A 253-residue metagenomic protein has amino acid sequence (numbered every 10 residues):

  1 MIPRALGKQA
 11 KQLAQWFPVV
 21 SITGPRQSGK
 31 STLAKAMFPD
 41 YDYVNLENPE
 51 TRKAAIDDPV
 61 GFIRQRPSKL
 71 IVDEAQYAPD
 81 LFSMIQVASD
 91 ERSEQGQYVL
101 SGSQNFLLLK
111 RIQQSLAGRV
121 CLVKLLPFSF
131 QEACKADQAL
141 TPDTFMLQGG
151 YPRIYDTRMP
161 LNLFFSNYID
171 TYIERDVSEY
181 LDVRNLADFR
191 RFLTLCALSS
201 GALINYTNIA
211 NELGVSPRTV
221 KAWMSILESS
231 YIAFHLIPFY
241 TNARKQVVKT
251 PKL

Functional and structural regions predicted by a protein language model:
M1-A14: Pre-Walker A adenine-sensing motif
I22: Hydrophobic anchor at the beta1->P-loop junction of P-loop NTPases
P25: P-loop (Walker A) phosphate-binding loop of NTP-binding proteins
K30: Conserved lysine of the Walker
L33, M37: Hydrophobic positions on the alpha1 helix immediately C-terminal to the Walker A/P-loop
A54-V99: Conserved nucleotide-sensing/catalytic segment adjacent to the nucleotide-binding pocket in NTP-handling enzymes
F106-L122, D137-A139: Short regulatory helix/loop adjacent to the ATP-binding pocket of P-loop NTPases
M159, L163-L253: Accessory nucleic acid-recognition modules appended to NTPase machines
